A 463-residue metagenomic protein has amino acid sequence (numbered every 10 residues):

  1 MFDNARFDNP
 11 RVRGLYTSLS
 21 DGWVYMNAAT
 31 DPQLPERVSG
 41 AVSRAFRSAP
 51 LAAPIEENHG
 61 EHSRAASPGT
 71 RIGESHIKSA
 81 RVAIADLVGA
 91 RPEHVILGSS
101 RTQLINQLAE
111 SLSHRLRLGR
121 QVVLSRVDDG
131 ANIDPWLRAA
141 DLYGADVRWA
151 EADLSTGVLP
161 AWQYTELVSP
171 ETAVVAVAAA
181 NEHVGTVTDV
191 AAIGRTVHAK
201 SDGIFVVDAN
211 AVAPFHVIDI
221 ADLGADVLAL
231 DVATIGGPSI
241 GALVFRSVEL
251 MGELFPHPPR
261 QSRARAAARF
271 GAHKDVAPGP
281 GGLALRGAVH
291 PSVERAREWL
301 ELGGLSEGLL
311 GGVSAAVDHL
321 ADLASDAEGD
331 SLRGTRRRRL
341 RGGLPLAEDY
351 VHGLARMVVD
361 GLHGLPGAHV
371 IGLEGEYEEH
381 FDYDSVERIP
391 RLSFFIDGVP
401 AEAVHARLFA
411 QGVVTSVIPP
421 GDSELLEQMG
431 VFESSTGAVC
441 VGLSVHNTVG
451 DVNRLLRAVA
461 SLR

Functional and structural regions predicted by a protein language model:
M1-R463: Pyridoxal 5′-phosphate
